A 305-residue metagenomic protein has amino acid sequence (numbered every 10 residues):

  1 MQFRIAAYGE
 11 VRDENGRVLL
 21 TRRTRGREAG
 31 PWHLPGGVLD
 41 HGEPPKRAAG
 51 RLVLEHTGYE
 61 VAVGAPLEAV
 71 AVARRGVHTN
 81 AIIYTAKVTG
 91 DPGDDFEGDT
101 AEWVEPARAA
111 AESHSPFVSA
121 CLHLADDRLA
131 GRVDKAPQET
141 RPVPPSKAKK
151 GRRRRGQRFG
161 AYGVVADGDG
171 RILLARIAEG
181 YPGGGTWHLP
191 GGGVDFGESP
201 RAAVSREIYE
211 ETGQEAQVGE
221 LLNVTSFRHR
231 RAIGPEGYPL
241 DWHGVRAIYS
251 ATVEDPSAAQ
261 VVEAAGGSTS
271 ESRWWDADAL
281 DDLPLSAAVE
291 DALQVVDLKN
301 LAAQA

Functional and structural regions predicted by a protein language model:
M1-Y8, D126-A166, I177, Y238-P239: Acidic, metal-coordinating catalytic segment for phosphate/diphosphate chemistry, firing primarily on the Nudix
R4, L34, V77-A81, R158 (+3 more regions): Short connector loops at helix/strand junctions that flank enzyme active sites, especially segments positioning acidic
V11, I83-K87, E102-E105, V165 (+2 more regions): Short, well-ordered beta-strand micro-motif
R17-H56, R171-Q214: Conserved Nudix-box catalytic region and its N-terminal flanking loop in Nudix hydrolases and closely related
Y59-E68, E215-V224: A short coil-to-beta-strand element that immediately follows conserved catalytic motifs
V70-P92, T225-Q260: Active-site-adjacent beta-strand/loop module that shapes the phosphate/pyrophosphate-binding cleft
T85, G93-L129, P144-P145, Q260-D297: NUDIX/MutT-family hydrolases
